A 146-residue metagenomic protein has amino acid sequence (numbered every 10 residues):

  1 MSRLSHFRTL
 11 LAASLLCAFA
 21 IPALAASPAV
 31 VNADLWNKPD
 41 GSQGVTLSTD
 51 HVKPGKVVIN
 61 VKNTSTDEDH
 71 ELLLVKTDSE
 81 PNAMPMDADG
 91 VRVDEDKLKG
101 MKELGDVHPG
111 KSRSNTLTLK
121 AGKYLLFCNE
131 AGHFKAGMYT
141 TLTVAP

Functional and structural regions predicted by a protein language model:
S2-L11: Bacterial N-terminal signal peptides that target proteins for export
A20-P22: N-terminal signal peptide c-region/cleavage motif recognized by signal peptidases
S27-K56: N-terminal edge beta-strand
V61-T64: Asparagine-centered strand-capping/turn motif at beta-strand->loop junctions
T66-D67, G105-P146: Extracellular/periplasmic metallocenter environments
E71-V75: Beta-strand signatures of extracellular beta-sandwich domains
K76-N82, T143-P146: Short edge-strand/loop segments of extracellular domains
E80-L119: Extracytoplasmic beta-sandwich strand-turn segments characteristic of Greek-key/jelly-roll folds
